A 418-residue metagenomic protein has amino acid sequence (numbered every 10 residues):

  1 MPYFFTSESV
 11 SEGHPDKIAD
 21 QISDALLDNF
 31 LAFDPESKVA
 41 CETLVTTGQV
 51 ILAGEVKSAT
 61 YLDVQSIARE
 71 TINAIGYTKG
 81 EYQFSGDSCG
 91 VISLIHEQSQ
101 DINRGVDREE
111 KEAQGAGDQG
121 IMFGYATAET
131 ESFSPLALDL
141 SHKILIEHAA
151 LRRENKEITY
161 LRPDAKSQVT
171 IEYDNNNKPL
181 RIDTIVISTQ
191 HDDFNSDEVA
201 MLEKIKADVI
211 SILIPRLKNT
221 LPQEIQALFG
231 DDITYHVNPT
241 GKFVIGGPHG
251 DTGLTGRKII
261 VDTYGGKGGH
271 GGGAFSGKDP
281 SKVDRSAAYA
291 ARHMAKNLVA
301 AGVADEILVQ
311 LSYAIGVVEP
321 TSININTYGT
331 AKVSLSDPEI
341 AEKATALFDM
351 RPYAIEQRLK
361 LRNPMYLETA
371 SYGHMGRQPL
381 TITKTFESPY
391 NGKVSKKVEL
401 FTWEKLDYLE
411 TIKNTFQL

Functional and structural regions predicted by a protein language model:
M1-A40, N155, L409: N-terminal, positively charged regions that mediate nucleic acid binding
T6, S66, N73-V244, G376-Q378 (+1 more regions): Glycine-rich, mobile lid/loop segments that gate access to catalytic sites or pores
E8-V10, H14-A19, G115-E131, V244-G268 (+2 more regions): Conserved phosphate/anionic-ligand binding catalytic regions in large, soluble enzymes, centered on
E12-L31, A126-H148, K278-G302: Alpha-helical support elements that line or immediately flank enzyme active sites and cofactor-binding pockets
S37-C41, A165-I171, I233-V237, V303-A314: A short glycine-rich, hydrophobically flanked beta-strand micro-motif that places a catalytic Asp/Glu for divalent metal
V39-S58, I315-E319: Short, charge-patterned binding micro-sites
T46, E306, Y313-L418: Internal helix-turn-beta structural module
S196-V299: Glycine-rich anion/phosphate-binding loop at the beta-strand->alpha-helix junction
